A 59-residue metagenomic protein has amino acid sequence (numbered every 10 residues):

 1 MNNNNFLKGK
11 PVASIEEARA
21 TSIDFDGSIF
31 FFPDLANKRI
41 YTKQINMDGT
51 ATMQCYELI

Functional and structural regions predicted by a protein language model:
M1-F30: Extracellular/surface-exposed low-complexity repeats and stalk/linker segments enriched in Gly/Pro and small polar
R19-L58: Canonical SH2 domain fold
